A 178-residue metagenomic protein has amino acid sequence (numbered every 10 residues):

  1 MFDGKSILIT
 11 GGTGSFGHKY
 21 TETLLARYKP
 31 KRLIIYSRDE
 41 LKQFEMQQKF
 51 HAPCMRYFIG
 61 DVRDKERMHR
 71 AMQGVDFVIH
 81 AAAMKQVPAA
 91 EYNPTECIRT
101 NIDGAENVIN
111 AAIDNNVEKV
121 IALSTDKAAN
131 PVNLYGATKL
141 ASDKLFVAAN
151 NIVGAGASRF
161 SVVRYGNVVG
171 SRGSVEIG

Functional and structural regions predicted by a protein language model:
K5-R27: N-terminal Rossmann NAD(P)H-binding glycine-rich loop of SDR-like oxidoreductase domains
L25-K42: Conserved glycine-rich Rossmann-like NAD(P)H-binding loop of the short-chain dehydrogenase/reductase
S37, F58-I59, R99: Conserved residues in the N-terminal Rossmann fold of short-chain dehydrogenase/reductase
L41, R63, K85: Adenine-nucleotide cofactor-binding loop residues
M46-M55: Short, conserved SAM-binding/catalytic segment of Class I S-adenosyl-L-methionine-dependent methyltransferases
R56-F77: Conserved Rossmann-fold cofactor-binding substructure of NAD(P)-dependent oxidoreductases
F77-H80, M84-V153, S158-G166: Conserved Rossmann-fold NAD(P)-dependent oxidoreductase catalytic core, especially the SDR/UDP-sugar
